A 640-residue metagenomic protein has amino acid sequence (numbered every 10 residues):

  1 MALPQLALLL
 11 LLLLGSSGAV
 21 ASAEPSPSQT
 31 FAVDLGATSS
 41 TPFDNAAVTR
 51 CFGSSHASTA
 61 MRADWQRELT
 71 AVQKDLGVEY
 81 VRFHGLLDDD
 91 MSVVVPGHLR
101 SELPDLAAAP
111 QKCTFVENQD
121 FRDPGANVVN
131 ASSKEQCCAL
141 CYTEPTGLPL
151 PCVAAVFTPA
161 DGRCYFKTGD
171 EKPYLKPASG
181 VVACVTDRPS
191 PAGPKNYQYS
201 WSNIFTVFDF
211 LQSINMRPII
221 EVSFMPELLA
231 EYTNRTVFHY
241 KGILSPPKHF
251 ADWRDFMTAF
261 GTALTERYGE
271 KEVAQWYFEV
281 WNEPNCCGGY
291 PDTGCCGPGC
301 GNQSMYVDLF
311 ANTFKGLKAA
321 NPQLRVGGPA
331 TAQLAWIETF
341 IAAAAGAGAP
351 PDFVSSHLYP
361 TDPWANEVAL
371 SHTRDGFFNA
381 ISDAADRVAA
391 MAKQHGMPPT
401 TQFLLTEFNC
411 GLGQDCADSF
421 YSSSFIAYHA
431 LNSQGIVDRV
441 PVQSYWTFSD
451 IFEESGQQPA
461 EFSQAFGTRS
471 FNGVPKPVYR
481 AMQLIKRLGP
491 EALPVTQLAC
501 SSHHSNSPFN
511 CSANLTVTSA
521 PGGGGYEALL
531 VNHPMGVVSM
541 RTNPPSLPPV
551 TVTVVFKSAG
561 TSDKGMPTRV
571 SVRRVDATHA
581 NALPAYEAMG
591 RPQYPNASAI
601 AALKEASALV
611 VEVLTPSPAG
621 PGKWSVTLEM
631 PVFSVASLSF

Functional and structural regions predicted by a protein language model:
M1-A7: Bacterial N-terminal signal peptides that target proteins for export
Q5, L12-A108, R188-Y277, C287 (+6 more regions): Non-catalytic accessory regions flanking glycosidase/transglycosidase catalytic cores in CAZymes
H56, L86, A160, G169 (+6 more regions): An acidic- and aromatic-residue-enriched active-site/binding cleft used to recognize and process polar
D105-A192: Extracellular disulfide-rich cysteine clusters
P124-V129, I243, C300, T373 (+1 more regions): Second-shell loop/turn segments in exported
G125, A417, A465-G473: Active-site rim elements
N302-Q443, S449, E454-E461, S501-S502: Noncatalytic carbohydrate-binding groove/subsite architecture in carbohydrate-active enzymes
